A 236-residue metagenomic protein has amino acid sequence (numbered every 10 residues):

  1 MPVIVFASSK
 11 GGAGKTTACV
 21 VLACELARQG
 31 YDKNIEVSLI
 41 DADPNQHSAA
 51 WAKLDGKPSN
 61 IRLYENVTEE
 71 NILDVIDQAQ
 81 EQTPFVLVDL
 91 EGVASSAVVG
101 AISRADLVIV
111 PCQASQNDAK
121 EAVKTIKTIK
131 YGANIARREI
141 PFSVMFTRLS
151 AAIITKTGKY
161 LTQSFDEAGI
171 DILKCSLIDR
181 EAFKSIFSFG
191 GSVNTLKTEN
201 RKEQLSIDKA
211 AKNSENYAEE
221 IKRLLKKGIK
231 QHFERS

Functional and structural regions predicted by a protein language model:
P2-A13, C19-G92, S96, T198: P-loop/Walker-type NTP enzyme "switch/lid" segment
L39, V88, V110, V144-F146: Structural beta-sheet core signal
A50-W51, S95-A101, A119-A122: Conserved ATPase-coupling elements of RecA-like P-loop NTPase cores
A97-Q116: Inter-motif core of Ras-like GTPase G domains
A122-R137: Conserved C-terminal guanine-recognition region of P-loop GTPase G domains, centered on the G4
I153, L161-L196: Beta-strand-loop-alpha "switch" segments that mediate conformational coupling across diverse proteins
I186-E215: Inter-lobe coupling/hinge region of RecA-like P-loop helicase motors
